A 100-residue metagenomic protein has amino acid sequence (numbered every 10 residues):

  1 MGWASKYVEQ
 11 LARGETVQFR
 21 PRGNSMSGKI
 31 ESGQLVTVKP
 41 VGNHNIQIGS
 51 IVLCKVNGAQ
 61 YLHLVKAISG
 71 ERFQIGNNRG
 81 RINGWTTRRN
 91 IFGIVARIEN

Functional and structural regions predicted by a protein language model:
M1-N100: Extended hydrophobic leader/signal-anchor segments used for secretion and membrane insertion
